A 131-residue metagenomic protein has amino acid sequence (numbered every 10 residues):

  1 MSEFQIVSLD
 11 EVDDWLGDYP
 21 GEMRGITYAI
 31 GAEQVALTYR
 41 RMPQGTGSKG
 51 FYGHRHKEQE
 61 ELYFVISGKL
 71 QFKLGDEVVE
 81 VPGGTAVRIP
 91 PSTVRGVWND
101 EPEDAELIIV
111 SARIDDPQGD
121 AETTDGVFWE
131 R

Functional and structural regions predicted by a protein language model:
M1-L37, P43-Q44, Q118-R131: A short, N-terminal "cap"/entry segment at the start of jelly-roll beta-barrel domains of the cupin/DSBH fold
T27-Y28, K49-H56, W98-D100: Short histidine-centered beta-strand/loop micro-motifs that create catalytic or ligand/metal-coordination sites
G31-E33, K73-E77: Short strand-coil-strand connectors
R40-P43, R55-F72: Short, conserved beta-strand element in jelly-roll/cupin
G50, F72-K73, I89, R95-E101: Short beta-strand His + acidic residue motifs that chelate non-heme Fe in jelly-roll/DSBH and cupin folds
L62, K69-Q71, V78, V94 (+1 more regions): Structural motif
D76-P91: Short acidic-glycine-tyrosine-enriched beta hairpin
W98-R131: Double-stranded beta-helix
